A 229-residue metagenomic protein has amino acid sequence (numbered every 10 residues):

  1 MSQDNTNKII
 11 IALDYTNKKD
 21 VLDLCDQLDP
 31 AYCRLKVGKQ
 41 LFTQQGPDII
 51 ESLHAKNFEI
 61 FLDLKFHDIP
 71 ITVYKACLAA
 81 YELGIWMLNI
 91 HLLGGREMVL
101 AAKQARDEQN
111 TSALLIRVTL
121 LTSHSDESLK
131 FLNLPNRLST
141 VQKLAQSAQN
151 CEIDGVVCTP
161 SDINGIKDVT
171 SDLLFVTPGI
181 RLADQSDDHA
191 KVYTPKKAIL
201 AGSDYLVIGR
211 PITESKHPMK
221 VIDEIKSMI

Functional and structural regions predicted by a protein language model:
M1-L22, N164-T170, Y193: N-terminal amphipathic alpha-helix/helix-capping segment at the start of soluble metabolic enzymes
S2-D4, D23-P30, D48-N57, L78-E82 (+3 more regions): Acidic (Asp/Glu)-rich catalytic clusters
Q3-T6, D68, T72-A76, Y81-G155 (+3 more regions): Conserved anion-binding
I10, K36, F61, W86-N89 (+3 more regions): Conserved beta-strand positions in the central sheet of alpha/beta enzyme cores
I11, L35, K65, L88 (+5 more regions): Conserved, mostly hydrophobic/aromatic
L24, I71-A80, N164, D184-D204 (+1 more regions): Catalytic cores of alpha/beta
C33-M87: Metabolite-binding pocket within alpha/beta catalytic cores that recognizes anionic/polar moieties
L83-G95, K191-V221: Glycine-rich phosphate-binding active-site loops on the catalytic face of alpha/beta enzymes
